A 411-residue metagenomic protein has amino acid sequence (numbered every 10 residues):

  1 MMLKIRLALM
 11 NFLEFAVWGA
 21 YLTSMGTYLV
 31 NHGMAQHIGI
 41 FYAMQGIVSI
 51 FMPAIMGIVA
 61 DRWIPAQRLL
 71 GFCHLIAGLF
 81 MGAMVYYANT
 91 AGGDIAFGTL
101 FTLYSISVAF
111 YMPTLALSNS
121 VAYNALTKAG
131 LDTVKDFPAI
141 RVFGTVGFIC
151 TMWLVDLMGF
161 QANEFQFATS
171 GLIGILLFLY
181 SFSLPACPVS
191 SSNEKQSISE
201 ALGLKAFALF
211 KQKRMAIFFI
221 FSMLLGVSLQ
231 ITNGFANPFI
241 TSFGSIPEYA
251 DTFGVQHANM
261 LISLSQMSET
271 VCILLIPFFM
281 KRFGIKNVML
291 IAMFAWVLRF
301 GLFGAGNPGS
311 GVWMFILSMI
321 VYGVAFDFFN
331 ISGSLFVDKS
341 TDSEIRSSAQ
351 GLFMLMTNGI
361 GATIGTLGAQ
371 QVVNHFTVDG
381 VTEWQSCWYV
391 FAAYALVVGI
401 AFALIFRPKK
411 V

Functional and structural regions predicted by a protein language model:
M1, P185-I220, S245-A250: Juxtamembrane intracellular "pre-TM" segments in multi-pass secondary transporters
M1-I50, R214-Y249, A258, N330 (+1 more regions): Helix-loop boundary and gating motifs at the non-cytosolic
F12, A77-M84, G93-L117, V121 (+2 more regions): Hydrophobic core of transmembrane alpha-helices in multi-pass small-molecule transporters, especially MFS/SLC-type
I40-D61, M260-L275: Central cavity-lining transmembrane alpha-helices of secondary-active solute carriers, predominantly the Major
I55, G82-N89, G174-P188, G359 (+1 more regions): Multi-pass alpha-helical transporter architecture, strongest for 12-TM Major Facilitator/SLC carriers used
L75-D94, F294-P308: C-terminal ends and interior cores of transmembrane alpha-helices in multi-pass membrane transporters/permeases
L157-I173, Q371-A395: A membrane-interface helix-boundary motif in multi-pass transporters
K286-G333: C-terminal transmembrane helical hairpin of 12-TM major facilitator-type secondary transporters
